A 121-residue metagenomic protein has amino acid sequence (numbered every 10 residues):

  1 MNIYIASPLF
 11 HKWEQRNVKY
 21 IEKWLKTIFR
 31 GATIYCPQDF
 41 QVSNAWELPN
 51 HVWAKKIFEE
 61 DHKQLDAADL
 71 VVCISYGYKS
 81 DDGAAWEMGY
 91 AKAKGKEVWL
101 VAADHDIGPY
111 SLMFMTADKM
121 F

Functional and structural regions predicted by a protein language model:
M1-F121: Conserved catalytic or regulatory cores that recognize and/or transform ribose-phosphate-containing ligands
